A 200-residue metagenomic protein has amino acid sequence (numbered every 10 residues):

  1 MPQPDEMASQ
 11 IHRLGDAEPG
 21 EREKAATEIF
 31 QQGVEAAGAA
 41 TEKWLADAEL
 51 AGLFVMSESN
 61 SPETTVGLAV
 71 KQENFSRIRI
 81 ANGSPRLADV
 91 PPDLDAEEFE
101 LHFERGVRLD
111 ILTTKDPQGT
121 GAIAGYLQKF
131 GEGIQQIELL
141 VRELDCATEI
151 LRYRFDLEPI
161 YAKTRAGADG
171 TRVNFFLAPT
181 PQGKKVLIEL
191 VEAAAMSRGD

Functional and structural regions predicted by a protein language model:
M1-S59, D89-P92, E97-L112, E149-D200: Vicinal oxygen chelate
P2-D5, E58-N82: Short, charged N-terminal helix-start/capping segments
L53-M56, L68, I78-I80, G125 (+2 more regions): Hydrophobic transmembrane signal anchors and adjacent membrane-proximal interface regions, especially in viral
N60-E73, E100-F103, I123-C146: Vicinal oxygen chelate
A69-L87, D145-F155: Amphipathic alpha-helical segments
S84, L127-K129, L157: Generic alpha-helical propensity signal that fires on short helical segments and nearby coil/disordered stretches
K115-P117: A conserved beta-strand-loop-helix scaffold within acyl/acetyltransferase catalytic domains
T120-A124, R198-D200: A short, polar/proline- and glycine-enriched secondary-structure boundary/capping micro-motif
